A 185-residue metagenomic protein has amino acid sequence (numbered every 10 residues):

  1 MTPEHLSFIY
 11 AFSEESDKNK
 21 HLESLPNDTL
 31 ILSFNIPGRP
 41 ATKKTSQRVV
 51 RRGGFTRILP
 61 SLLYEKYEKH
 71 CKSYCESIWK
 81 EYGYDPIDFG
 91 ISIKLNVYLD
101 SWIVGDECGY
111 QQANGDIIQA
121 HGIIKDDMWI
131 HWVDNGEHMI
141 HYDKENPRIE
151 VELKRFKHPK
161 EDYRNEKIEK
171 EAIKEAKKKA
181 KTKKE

Functional and structural regions predicted by a protein language model:
M1-E185: Acidic, proline/glycine-enriched N-terminal capping motif
